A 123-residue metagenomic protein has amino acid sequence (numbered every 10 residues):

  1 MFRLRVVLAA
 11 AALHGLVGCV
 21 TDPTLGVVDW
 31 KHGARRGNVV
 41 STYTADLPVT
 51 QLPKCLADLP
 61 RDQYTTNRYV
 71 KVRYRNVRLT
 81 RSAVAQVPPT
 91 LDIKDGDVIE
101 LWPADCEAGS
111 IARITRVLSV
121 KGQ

Functional and structural regions predicted by a protein language model:
M1-L8: Bacterial N-terminal signal peptides that target proteins for export
G15-G18: C-terminal motif of bacterial Sec signal peptides marking the signal peptidase cleavage site
V20-V27: Bacterial lipoprotein signal-peptidase II cleavage site
V27-S41: Short coil-to-beta-strand transition motifs
S41, C55-Q123: Intrinsically disordered, glycine/charged-rich N-terminal periplasmic/extracytoplasmic linker segments that lie
T42-V49: Short, conserved beta-turn/loop elements at beta-strand boundaries and strand-helix junctions
